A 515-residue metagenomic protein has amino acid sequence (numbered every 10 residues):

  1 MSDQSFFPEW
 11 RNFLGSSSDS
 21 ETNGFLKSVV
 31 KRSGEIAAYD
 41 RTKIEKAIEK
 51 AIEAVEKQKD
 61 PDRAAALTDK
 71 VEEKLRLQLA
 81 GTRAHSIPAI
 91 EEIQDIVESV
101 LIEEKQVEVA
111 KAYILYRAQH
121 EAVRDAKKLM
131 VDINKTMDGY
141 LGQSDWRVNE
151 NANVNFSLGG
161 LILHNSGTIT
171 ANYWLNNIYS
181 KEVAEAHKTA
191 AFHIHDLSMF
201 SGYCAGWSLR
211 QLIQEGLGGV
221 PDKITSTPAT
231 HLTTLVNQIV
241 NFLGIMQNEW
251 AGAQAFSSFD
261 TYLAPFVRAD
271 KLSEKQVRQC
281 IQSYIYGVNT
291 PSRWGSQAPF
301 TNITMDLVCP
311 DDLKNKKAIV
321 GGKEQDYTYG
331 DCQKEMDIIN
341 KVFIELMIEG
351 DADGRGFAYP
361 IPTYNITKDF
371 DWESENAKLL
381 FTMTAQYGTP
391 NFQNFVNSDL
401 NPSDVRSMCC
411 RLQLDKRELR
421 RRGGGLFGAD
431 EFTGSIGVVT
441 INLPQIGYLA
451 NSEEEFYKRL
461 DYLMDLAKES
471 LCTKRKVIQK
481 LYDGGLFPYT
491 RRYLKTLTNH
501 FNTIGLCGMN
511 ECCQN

Functional and structural regions predicted by a protein language model:
S2-K135, T496: Charged, amphipathic alpha-helical regulatory modules used for macromolecular assembly or allosteric control
F13-S16, E21-F25, G425-T440, T503: Acidic, low-complexity proline/glycine-rich segments
Y39, K43, A66, E92 (+7 more regions): Generic recognition of stable, solvent-exposed alpha-helical segments in well-folded globular domains
I96-I102, L307, P488-C512: Core structural elements
Q119-V123, L129-T498: Conserved catalytic cores of very large enzyme subunits
I446, E511-N515: Well-ordered alpha-helical scaffold segments within catalytic/enzyme domains
